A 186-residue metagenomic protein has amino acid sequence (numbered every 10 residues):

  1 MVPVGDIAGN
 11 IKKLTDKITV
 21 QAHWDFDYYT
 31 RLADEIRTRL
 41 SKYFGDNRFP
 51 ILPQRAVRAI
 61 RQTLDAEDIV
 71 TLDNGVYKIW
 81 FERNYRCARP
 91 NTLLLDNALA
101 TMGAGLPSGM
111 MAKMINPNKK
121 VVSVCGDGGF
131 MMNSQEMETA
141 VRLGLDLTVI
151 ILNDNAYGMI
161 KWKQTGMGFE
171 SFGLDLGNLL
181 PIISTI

Functional and structural regions predicted by a protein language model:
M1-V2, N91-L95, M132, K161-D175: Short beta-alpha connecting loops at secondary-structure transitions that line or flank enzyme active sites
M1-Y28, Q164, L180-P181: Glycine-rich, acidic loop regions that bind phosphate or pyrophosphate groups
D6-N10, L14, L32, I36 (+6 more regions): General structural feature for long, well-ordered alpha-helical segments within catalytic domains of soluble enzymes
L14-Q21, I36-R39, Y43, T63-E67 (+4 more regions): Change "in soluble alpha/beta enzymes" to "in soluble alpha/beta proteins
R31-K113, N118: Active-site diphosphate/adenylate-binding microenvironment
G103-L106, G129-E136: Short glycine/serine/threonine-rich phosphate/pyrophosphate-binding segments that cradle anionic phosphate groups
N118-M132, L147-L152: A short, small-residue-rich loop immediately preceding and capping a beta-strand
R142-I186: Thiamine diphosphate
